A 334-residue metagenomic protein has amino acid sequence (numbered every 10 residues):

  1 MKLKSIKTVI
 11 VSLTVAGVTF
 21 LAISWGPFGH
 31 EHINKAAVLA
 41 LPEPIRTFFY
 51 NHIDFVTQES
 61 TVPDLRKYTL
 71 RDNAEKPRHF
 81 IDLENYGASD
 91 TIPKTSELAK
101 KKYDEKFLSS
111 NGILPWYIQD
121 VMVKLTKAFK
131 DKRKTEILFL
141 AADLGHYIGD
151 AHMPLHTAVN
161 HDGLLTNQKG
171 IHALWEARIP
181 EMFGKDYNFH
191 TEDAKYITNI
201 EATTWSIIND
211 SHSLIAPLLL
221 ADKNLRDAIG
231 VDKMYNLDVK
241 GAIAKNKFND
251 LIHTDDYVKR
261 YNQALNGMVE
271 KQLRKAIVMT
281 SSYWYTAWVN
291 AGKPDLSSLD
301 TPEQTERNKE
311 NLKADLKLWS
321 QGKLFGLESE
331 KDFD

Functional and structural regions predicted by a protein language model:
M1-K4: N-terminal secretory signal peptides that target proteins for export/translocation
V11-F20: Bacterial N-terminal signal peptides
F20-D143, P154, V159-R274, V278 (+1 more regions): N-terminal, motif-rich segments that launch catalysis or mediate targeting to/interaction with membranes, typified by
G145-G149: Functional cores that coordinate and move charged inorganic groups
